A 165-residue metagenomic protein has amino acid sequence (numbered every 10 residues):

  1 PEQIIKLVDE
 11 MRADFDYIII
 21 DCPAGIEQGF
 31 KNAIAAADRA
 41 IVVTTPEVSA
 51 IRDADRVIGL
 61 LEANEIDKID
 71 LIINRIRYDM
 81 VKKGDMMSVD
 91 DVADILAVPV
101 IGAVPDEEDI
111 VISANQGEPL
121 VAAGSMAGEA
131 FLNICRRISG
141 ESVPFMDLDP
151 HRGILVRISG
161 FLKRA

Functional and structural regions predicted by a protein language model:
E2-I112: Conserved catalytic-core segment of NTP-binding enzymes
F15, A103, V121, S142-D149: Secondary-structure transition/capping residues
S49, S88, S113, S125 (+2 more regions): Generic serine detector
M80, A122-M126, M146: A general boundary/transition motif marking the beginning of the first structured unit of a protein
M87-S88, P119-L120, G153: Secondary-structure junction/capping motif
P99, E129, N133-A165: P-loop NTP-binding site
A114-A130: C-terminal boundary of histidine-terminating zinc-finger modules
